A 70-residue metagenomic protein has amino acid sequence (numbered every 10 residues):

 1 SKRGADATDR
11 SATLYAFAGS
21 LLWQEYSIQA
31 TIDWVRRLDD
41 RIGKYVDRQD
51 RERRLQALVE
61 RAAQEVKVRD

Functional and structural regions predicted by a protein language model:
S1-D70: Modules that initiate DNA replication and primer synthesis
